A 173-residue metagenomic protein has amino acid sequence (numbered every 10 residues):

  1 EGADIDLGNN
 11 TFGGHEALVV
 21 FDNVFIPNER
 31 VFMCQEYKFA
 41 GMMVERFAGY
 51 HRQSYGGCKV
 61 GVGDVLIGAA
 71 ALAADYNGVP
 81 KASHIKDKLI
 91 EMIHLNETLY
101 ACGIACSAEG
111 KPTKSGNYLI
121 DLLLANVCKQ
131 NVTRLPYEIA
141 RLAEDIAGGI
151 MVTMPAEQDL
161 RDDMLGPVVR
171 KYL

Functional and structural regions predicted by a protein language model:
G2-N96: Glycine-rich beta->alpha junctions and the first turn(s) of the following alpha-helix
V44-A48, E97-T98, P112-G116, P155-R170: Short amphipathic alpha-helical patches
V62-E138: Long, well-ordered mid-to-C-terminal structural blocks that present hydrophobic/aromatic surfaces
L123-L173: Alpha-helix capping/hinge segments and adjacent helical runs
